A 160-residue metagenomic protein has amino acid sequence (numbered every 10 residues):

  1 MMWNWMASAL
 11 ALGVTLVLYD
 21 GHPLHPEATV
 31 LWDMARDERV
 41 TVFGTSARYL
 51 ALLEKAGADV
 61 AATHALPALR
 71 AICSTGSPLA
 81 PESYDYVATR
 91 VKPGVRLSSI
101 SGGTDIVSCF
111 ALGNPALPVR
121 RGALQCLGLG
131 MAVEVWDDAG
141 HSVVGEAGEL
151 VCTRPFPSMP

Functional and structural regions predicted by a protein language model:
M1, E27, I106-L112, V144: Active-site-proximal flexible loops/turns
M1-T41, A56: Conserved AMP-binding/adenylation subdomain of ANL enzymes
M6, A11-V14, V40-T45, E54-R121 (+2 more regions): Gly/Ser/Thr-rich phosphate-binding loop
Y19-G21, S74-T75, W136-D138, T153: Thr-Gly-centered strand-to-loop micro-motif
H22-L24, Y49-L50, L79, P115-L117 (+2 more regions): Short, glycine-/Ser/Thr-/acidic-enriched flexible segments
V30, Y49-L52: Well-ordered alpha-helical segments embedded in enzymatic catalytic cores
L50, Y84, V151-T153: Hydrophobic face of alpha-helices
C126-G128, H141-P160: Conserved ATP/PPi-binding loop(s) of AMP-dependent carboxylate-activating enzymes
